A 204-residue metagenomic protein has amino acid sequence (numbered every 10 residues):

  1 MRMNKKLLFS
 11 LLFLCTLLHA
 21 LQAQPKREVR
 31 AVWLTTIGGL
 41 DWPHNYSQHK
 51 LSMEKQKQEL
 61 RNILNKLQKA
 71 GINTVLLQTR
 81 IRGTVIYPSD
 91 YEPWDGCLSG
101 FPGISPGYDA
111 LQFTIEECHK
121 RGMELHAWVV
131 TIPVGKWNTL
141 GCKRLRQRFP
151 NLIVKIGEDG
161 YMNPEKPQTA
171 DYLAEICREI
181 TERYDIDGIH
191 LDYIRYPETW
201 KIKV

Functional and structural regions predicted by a protein language model:
M1-P25: Bacterial Sec-dependent N-terminal signal peptides
R27, T35-Q58, H126-R183: Active-site-adjacent "subsite" loops/lids of carbohydrate-active enzymes
T35, Q78, D192: Conserved residues at the C-terminal ends of beta-strands
H49-A70, C97-R121: Aromatic- and glycine-enriched glycan-recognition loops and surfaces that form the carbohydrate-binding subsites
I63-I72, T114-H119, E158-I194: An active-site-proximal structural segment forming one wall of the substrate-binding cleft that immediately precedes
A70-P106: Aromatic-lined carbohydrate-binding/catalytic grooves of carbohydrate-active enzymes
V85-G100, P133-G157, I194-V204: Aromatic- and acidic-residue-enriched segments that line the glycan-binding/catalytic groove of carbohydrate-active
